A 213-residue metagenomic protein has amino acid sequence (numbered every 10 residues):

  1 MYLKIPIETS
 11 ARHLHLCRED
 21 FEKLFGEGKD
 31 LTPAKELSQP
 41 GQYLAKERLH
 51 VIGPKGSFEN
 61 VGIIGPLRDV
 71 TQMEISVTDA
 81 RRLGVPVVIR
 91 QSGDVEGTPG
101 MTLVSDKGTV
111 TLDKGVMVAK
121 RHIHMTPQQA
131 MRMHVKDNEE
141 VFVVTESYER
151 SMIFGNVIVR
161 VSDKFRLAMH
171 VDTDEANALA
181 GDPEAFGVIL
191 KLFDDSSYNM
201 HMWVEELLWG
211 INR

Functional and structural regions predicted by a protein language model:
Y2-K4: Extreme N-terminal starter segment of soluble prokaryotic enzymes
P6-E8, H13-P54, E59-D106, T111-V144 (+1 more regions): Short beta-strand-centered segments at strand-helix junctions
N60-V61, E149-V157, D195-M202: Short, Lys/Arg- and Gly-enriched loop/turn segments at beta-strand edges
A178-F186, L190-M200: Mixed-charge, glycine-accented linear interaction segment located at domain edges/termini
W203-L207: Helix-rich terminal scaffold detector
